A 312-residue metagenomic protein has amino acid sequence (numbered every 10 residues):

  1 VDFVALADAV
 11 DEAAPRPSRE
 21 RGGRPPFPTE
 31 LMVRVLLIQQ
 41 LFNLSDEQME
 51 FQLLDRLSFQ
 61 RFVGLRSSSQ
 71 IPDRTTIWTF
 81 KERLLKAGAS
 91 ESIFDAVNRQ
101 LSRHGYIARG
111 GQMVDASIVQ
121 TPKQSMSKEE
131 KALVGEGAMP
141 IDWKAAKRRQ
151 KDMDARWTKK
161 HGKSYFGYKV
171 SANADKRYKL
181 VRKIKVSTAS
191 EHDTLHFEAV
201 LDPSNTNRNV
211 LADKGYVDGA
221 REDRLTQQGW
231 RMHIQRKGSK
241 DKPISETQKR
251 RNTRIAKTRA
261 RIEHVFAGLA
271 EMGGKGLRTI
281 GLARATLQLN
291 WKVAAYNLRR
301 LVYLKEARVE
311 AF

Functional and structural regions predicted by a protein language model:
V1-L37, L41-F42: Basic, short loop/linker segments at the boundary and entry of helix-turn-helix/winged-helix-like folds
A14-P15, T76, K176-L180, S204-T206 (+2 more regions): Short acidic (Asp/Glu) and glycine-rich catalytic loops that position anionic groups and cofactors
R21-E30, K160-K163, I280-Q288: Structural motif
R21-G23, K237-S245, V302: Arg/Lys-rich, glycine/proline-spaced intrinsically disordered segments in nuclear chromatin/transcription regulators
P28, E47, F51-L54, G64-L65 (+3 more regions): Polybasic low-complexity intrinsically disordered regions
Q40, L57-R61, L84, G88 (+6 more regions): A generic secondary-structure signal for well-formed alpha-helical elements
Q60-W78, M232-I234, K240-Q248: Phosphate-backbone recognition surface of nucleic-acid-processing proteins
D223, Q228-G229, Q248-F312: Basic, amphipathic alpha-helical segments enriched in Lys/Arg and hydrophobic/aromatic residues
